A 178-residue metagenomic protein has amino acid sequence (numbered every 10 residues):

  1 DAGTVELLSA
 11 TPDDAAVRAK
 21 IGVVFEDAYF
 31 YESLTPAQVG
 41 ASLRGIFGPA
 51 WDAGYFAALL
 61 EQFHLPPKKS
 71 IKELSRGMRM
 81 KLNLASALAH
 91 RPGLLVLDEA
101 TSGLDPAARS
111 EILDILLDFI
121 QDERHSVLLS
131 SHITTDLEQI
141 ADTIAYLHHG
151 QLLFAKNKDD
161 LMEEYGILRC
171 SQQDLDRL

Functional and structural regions predicted by a protein language model:
D1-L128, H132-T135, Q139-H148, F154: ABC transporter nucleotide-binding domains
Q151-R177: Conserved beta-strand-loop-alpha-helix hinge in the C-terminal portion of ABC ATPase nucleotide-binding domains
